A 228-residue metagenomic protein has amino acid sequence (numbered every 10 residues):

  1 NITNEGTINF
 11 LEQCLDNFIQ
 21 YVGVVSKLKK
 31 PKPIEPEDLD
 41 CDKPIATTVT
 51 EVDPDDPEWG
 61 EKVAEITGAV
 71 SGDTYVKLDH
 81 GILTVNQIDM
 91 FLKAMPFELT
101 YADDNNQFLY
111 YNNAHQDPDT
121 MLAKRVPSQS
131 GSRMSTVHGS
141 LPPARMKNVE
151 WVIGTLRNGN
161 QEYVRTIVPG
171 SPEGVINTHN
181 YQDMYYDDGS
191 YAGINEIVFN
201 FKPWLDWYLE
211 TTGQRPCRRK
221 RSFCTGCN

Functional and structural regions predicted by a protein language model:
T3-F10: Small-molecule kinase domains that catalyze NTP-dependent phosphoryl transfer to phosphate-bearing small molecules
L11, H115, R125-W207: Sensory/regulatory domains in signal-transduction proteins
E12-K77, G81-T84, I88-L92, V198-N228: Juxtadomain coupling helices with adjacent low-complexity linkers
I19, G23-K30, T100, P142 (+3 more regions): Residue-level signal for secondary-structure boundary elements
D42-I45, A102-L109, N160: Short, mixed-charge, low-aromatic patches
W59-L99, T155-G174, M184, G189: Amphipathic repeat-derived elements
K77-M90, A94-F97, A102-I153, T211: PAS-family sensory domains
